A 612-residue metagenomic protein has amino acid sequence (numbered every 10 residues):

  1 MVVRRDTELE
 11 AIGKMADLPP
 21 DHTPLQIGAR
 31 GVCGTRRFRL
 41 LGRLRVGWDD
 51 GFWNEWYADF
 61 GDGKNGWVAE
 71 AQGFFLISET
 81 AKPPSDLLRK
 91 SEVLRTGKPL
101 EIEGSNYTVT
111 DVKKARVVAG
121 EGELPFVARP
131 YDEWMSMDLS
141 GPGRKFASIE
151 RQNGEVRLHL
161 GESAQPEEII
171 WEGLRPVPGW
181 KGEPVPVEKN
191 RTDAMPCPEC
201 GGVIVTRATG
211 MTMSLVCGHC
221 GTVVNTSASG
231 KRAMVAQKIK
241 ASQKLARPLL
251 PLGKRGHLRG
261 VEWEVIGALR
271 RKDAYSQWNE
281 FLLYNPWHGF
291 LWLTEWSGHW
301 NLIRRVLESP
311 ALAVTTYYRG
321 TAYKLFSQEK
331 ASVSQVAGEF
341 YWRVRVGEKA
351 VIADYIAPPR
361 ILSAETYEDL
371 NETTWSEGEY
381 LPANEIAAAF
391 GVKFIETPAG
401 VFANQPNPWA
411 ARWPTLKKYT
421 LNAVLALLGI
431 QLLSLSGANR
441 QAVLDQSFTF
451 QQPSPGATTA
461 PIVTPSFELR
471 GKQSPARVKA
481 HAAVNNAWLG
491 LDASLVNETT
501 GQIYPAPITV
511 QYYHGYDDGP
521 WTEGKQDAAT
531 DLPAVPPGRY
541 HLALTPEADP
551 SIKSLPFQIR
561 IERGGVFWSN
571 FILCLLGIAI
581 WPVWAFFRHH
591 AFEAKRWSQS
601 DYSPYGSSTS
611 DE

Functional and structural regions predicted by a protein language model:
M1-A476, A548-E612: Mixed-charge, low-complexity intrinsically disordered regions
L44, L269, A482-V484, I508-V510 (+1 more regions): A mature extracytoplasmic/lumenal domain signature
W53, Q277-W278, A483-D492: Short coil-to-beta strand junction motifs in C2/discoidin
W56, F281, D518, A529-R539 (+1 more regions): Low-complexity, Ser/Thr/Pro-rich intrinsically disordered linker/stalk segments at domain junctions
P461-E468, Y516-P536: Beta-sandwich interaction modules
L469-A480, P533-D549: Noncatalytic modules at the cell exterior or secretory-pathway interfaces, chiefly beta-strand-rich lectin/adhesion
P475, W488-D492, P505, R539 (+1 more regions): Exposed beta-strand and adjacent loop surfaces of beta-rich binding modules that mediate intermolecular recognition
W488-G524: Surface-exposed beta-strand/loop patches in noncatalytic accessory domains and peripheral targeting/linker segments
